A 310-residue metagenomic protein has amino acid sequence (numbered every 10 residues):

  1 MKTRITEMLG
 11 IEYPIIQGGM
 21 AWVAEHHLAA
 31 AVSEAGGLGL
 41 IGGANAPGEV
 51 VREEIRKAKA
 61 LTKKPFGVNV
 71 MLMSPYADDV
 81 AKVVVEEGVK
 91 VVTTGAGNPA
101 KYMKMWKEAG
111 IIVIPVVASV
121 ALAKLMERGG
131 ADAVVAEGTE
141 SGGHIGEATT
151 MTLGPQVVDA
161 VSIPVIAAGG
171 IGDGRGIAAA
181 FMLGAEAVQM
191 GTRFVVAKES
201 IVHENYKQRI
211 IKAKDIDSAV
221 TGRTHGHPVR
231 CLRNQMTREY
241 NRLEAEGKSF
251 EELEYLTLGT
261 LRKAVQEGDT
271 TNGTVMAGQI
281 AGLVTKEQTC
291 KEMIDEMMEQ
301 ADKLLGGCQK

Functional and structural regions predicted by a protein language model:
M1-P164: Active-site entrance/lid segments in N-terminal catalytic domains of soluble metabolic enzymes
V23, I171-G172: Residue-level detector of alpha-helix initiation sites
T150-I166, G172-K310: Conserved active-site-proximal phosphate/metal-binding subdomains
